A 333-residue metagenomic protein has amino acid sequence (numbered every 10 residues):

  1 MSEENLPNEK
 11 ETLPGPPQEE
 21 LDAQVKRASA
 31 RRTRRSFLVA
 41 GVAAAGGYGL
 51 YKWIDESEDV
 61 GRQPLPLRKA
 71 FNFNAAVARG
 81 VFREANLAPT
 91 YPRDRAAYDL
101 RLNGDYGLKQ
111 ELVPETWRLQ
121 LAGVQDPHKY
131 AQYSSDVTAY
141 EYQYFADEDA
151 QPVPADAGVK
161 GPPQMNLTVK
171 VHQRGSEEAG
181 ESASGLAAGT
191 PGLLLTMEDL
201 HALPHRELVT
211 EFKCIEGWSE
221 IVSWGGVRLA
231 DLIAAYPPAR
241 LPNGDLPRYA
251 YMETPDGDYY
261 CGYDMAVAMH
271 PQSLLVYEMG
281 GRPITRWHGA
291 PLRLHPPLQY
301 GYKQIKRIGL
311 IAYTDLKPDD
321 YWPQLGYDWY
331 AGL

Functional and structural regions predicted by a protein language model:
M1-R32: N-terminal secretory signal peptides
Q24-T33, V39, G46-A239, K306 (+2 more regions): Near-N-terminal "mature-domain entry" segment
L112-P114, H205-E207, N243-D245, V267-M269 (+2 more regions): Extracellular/periplasmic catalytic domains that process cell-envelope and extracellular macromolecules
Q120, A230-D231, Y251-E253, H295: Residues within well-ordered beta-strands of beta-sheet-rich folds
D126-P127, W218-E220, G257-Y259, R282 (+1 more regions): Solvent-exposed loop/turn segments at secondary-structure junctions within structured extracellular/periplasmic domains
K213, A230, L274-E278, P283-L316: Active-site scaffold segments
A239-Y259, D264-M265: Acidic, glycine-rich loop-and-strand cores that form catalytic or ligand-binding grooves in diverse globular domains
Y259-G280: Short terminal or interdomain "cap/linker" segment that borders an active site or interface and mediates
